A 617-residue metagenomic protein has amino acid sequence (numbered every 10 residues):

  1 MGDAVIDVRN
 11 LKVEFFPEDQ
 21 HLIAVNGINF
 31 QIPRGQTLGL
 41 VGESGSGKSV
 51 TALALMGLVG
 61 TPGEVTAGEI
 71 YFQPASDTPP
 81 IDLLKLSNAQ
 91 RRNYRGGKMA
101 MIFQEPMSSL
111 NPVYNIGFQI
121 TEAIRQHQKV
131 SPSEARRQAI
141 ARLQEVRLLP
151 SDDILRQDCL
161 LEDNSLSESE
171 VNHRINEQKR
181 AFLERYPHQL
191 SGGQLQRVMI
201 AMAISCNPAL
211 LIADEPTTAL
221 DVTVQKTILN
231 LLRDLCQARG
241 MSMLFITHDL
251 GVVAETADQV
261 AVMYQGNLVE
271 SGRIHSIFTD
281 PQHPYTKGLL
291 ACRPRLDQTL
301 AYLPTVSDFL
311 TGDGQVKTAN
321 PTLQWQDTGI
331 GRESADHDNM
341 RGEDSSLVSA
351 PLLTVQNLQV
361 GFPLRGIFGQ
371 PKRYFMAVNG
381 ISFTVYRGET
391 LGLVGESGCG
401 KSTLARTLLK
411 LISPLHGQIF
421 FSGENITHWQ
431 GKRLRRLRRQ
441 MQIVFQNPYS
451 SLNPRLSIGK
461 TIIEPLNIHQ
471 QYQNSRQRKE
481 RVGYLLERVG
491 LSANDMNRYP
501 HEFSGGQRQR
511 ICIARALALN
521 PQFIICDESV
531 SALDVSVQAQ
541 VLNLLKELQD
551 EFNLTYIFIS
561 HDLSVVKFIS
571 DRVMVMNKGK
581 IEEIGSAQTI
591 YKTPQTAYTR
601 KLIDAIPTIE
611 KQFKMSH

Functional and structural regions predicted by a protein language model:
A4, P80, L149-L160, H173-L183 (+3 more regions): Short catalytic/signature loops enriched in Gly
V65-I81, G417-N425: Conserved ABC transporter NBD signature motif
D77-A100, Q126, I277-P281, F368-K372 (+4 more regions): ABC ATPase NBD coupling module
R136-A181, R476-N494, I603: Conserved ABC ATPase "signature" region
C159, Y186-L190, Y499-F503, Q507: Conserved ABC ATPase signature
N207, N520: Conserved catalytic motifs of ABC-family nucleotide-binding domains
